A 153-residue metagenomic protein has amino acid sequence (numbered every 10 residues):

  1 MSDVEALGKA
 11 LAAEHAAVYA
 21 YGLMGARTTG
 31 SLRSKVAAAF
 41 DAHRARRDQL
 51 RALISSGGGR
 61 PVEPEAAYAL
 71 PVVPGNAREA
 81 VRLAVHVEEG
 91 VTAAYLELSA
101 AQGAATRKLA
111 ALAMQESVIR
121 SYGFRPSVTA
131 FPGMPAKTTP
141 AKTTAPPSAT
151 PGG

Functional and structural regions predicted by a protein language model:
M1-G153: All-alpha RGS (Regulator of G-protein Signaling) helical domain and cognate RGS-like helical scaffolds
